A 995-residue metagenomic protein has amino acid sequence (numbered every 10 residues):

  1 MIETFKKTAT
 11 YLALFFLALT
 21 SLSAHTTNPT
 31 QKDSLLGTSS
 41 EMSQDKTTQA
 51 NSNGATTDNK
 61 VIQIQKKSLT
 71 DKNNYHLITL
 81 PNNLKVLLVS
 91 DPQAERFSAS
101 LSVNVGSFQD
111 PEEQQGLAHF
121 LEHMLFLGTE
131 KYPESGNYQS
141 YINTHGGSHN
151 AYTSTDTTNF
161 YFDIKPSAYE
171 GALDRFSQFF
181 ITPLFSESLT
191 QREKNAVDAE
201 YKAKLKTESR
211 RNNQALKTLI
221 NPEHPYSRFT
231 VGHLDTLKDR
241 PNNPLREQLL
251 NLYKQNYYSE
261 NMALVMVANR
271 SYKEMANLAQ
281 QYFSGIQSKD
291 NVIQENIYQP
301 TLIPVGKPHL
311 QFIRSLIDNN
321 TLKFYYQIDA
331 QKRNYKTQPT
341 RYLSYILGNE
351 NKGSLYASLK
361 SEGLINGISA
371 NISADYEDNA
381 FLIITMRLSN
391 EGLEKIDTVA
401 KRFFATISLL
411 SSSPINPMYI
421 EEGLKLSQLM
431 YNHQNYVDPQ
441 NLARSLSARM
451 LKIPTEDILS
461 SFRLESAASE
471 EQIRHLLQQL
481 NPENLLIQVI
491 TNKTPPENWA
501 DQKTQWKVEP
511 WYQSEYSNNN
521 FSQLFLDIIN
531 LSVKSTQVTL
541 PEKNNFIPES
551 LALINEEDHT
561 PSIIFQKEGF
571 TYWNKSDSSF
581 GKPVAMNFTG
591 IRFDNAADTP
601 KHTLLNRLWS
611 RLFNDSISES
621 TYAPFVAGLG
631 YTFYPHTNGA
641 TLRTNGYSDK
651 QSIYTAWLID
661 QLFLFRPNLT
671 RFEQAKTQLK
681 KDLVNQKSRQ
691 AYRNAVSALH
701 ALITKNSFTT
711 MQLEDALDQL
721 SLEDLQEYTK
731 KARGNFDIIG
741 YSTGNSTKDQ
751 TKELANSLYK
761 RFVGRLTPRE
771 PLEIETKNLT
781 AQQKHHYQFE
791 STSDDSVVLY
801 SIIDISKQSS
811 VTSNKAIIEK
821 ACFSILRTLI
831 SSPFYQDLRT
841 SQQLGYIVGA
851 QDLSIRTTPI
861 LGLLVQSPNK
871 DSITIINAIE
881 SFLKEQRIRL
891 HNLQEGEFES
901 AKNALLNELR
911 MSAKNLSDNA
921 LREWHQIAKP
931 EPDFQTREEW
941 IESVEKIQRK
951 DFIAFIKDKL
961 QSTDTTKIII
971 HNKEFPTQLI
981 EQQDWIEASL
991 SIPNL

Functional and structural regions predicted by a protein language model:
I2-L12: Bacterial N-terminal signal peptides that target proteins for export
Y11-T20: Bacterial N-terminal signal peptides
H25, S34-G37, A50-V61, V265 (+4 more regions): C-terminal regions of mature proteins
S68-S98: Mature N-terminal segment immediately following signal peptide/propeptide cleavage in secreted/periplasmic
N83, L101, H119, F160 (+23 more regions): Buried hydrophobic packing residues in well-ordered domains
Q93, S98-D163, R228-H233, N349-G367 (+7 more regions): M16/MPP (pitrilysin/insulinase) zinc-metallopeptidase core fold and M16-derived inactive scaffolds
L127-K131, D163-A196, D378-N435, D594 (+7 more regions): M16/insulysin-pitrilysin zinc metalloprotease superfamily fold
S140, P183-H224, R228, G232 (+8 more regions): Non-catalytic accessory/assembly modules
